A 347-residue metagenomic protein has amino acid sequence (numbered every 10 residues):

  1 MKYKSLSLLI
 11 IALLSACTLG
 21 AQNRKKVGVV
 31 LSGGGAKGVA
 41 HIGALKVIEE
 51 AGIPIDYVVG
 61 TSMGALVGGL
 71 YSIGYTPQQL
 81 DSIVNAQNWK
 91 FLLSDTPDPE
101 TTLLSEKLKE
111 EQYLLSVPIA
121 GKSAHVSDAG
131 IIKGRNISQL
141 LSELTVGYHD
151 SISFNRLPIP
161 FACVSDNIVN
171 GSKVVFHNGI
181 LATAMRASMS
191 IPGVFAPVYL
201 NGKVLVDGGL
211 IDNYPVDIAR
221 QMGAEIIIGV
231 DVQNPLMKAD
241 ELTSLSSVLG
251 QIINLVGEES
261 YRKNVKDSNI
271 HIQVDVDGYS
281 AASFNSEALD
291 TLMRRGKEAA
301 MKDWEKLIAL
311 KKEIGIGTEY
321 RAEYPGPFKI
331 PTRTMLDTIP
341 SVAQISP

Functional and structural regions predicted by a protein language model:
M1-K25: Bacterial Sec-dependent N-terminal signal peptides
L19-T61, G69-P347: Patatin-like phospholipase
